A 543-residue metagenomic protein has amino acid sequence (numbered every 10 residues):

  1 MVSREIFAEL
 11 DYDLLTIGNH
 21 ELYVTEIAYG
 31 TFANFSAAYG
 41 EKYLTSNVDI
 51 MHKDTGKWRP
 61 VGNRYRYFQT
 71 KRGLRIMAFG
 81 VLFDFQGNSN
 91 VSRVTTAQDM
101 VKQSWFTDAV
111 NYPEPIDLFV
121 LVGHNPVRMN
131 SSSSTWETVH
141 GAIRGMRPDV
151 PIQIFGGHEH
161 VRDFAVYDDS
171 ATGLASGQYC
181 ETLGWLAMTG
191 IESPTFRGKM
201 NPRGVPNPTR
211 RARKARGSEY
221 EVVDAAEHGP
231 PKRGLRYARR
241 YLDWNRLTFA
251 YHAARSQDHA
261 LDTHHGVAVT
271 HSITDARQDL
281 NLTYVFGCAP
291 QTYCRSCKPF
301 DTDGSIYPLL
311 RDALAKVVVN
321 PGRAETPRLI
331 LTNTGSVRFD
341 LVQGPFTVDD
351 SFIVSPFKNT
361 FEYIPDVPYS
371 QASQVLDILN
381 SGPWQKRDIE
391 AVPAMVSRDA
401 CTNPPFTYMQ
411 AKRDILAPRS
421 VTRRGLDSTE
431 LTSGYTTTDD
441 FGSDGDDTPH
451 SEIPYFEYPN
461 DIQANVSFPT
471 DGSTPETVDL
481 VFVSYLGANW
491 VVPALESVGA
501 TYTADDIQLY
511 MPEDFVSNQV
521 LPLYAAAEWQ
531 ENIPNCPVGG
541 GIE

Functional and structural regions predicted by a protein language model:
M1-R197: Acidic, metal/ion-coordinating pockets
E41, P208, A212: Active-site and adjacent loop segments of nucleotide-processing enzymes that use two-metal-ion phosphate chemistry
S46-V48, V101, F106, V122 (+5 more regions): A generic structural motif
E192-P208, Y369, S373, W384-R387: Internal, charge-rich low-complexity segments
A215-E543: Non-catalytic terminal accessory segments
